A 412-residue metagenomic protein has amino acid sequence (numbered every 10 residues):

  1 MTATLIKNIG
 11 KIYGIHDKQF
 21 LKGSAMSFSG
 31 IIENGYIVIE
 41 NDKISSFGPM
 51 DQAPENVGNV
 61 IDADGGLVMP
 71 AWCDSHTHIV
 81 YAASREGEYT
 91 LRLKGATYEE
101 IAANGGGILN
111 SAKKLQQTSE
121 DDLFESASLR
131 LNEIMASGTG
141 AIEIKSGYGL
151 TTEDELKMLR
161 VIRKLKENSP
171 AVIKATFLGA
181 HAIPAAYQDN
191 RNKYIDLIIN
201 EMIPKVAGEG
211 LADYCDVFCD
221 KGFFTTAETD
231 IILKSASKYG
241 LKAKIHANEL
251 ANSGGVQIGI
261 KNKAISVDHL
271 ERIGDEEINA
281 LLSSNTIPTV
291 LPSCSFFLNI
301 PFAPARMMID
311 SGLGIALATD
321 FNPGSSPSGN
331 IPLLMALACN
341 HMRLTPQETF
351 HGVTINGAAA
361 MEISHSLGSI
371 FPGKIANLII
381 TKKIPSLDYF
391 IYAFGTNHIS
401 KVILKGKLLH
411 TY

Functional and structural regions predicted by a protein language model:
M1-A53: N-terminal metal-binding scaffold of metallo-dependent hydrolase/deaminase domains
L5, K11, G58-D62, A175 (+1 more regions): Conserved beta-strand scaffold positions in the cores of enzyme catalytic domains, especially in NTP/NDP-utilizing
I9, I37, D42, G65 (+14 more regions): Divalent metal-coordination and catalytic microenvironments
A63-S126: Metal-associated gating/positioning segment near the N- to mid-region
S111-S126, N132, G140-G254: Metal-coordinating catalytic core of metallo-dependent amide/deamination hydrolases
K242, N252-S369, T381-D388, F394 (+1 more regions): Active-site-adjacent C-terminal substructures of enzyme catalytic domains
N397-Y412: Short peripheral tails and domain-boundary helices/loops at the edges of structured domains
